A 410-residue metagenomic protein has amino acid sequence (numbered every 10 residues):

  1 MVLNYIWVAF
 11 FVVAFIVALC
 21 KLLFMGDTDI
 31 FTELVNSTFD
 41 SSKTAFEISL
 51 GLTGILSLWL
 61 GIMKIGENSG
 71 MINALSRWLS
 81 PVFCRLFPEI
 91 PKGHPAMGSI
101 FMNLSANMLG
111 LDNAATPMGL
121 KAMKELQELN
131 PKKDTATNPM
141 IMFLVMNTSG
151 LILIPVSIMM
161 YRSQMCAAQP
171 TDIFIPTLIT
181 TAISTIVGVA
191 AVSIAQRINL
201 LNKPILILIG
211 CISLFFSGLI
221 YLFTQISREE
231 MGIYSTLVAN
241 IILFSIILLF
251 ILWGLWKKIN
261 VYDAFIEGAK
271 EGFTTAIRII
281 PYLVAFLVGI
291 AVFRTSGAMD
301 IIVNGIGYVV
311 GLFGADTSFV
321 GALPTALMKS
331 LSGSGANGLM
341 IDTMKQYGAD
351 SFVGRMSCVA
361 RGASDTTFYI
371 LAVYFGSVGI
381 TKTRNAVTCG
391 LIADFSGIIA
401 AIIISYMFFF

Functional and structural regions predicted by a protein language model:
M1-G54, M160-R294, G311-F313, N385-F410: Signature of multi-pass transmembrane helix bundles
Y5, E33, A45, G61 (+10 more regions): Hydrophobic alpha-helical context, especially transmembrane and signal-peptide helices
F31-E128, K257-Q346: Membrane-embedded alpha-helical segments and adjacent helix-loop junctions characteristic of multi-pass solute
N36-F39, F46, P95-M97, K132-T135 (+3 more regions): Hydrophobic alpha-helical segments, principally membrane-spanning helices and signal/leader peptides
L60, H94-A96, A136-P139, N240 (+7 more regions): Sparse, context-dependent recognition of short Cys/His-centered cofactor- or disulfide-binding micro-motifs
F101, S105, M140, M231-Y234 (+2 more regions): Generic signal for short, ordered secondary-structure residues within or immediately flanking folded domains
A115, A122-Y161, A167-R197, L323-F410: C-terminal transmembrane helix pair
